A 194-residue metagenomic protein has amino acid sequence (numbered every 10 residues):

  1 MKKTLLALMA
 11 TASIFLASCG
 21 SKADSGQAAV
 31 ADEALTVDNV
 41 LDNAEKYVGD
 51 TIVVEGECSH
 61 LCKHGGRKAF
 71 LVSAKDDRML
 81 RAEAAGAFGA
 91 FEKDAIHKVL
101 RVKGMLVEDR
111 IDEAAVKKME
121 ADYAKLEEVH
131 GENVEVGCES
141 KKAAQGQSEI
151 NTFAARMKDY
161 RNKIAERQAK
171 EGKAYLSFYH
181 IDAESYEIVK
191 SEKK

Functional and structural regions predicted by a protein language model:
M1-A17: Sec-dependent bacterial lipoprotein signal peptides
C19-K194: OB-fold and OB-like single-stranded nucleic-acid-recognition modules and their adjacent interaction interfaces
